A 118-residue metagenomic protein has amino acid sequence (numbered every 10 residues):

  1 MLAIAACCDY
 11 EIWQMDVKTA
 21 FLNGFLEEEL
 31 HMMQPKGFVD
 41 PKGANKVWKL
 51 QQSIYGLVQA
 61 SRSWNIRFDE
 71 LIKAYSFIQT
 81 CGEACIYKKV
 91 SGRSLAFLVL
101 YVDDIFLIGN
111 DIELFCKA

Functional and structural regions predicted by a protein language model:
M1-A118: Long, low-complexity, charge-biased intrinsically disordered regions
